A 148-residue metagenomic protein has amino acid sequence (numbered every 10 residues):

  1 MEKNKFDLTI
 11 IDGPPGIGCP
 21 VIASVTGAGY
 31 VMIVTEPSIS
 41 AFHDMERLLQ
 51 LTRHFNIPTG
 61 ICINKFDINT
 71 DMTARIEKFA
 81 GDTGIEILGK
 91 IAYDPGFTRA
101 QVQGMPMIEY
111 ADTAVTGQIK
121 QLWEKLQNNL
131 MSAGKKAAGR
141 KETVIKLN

Functional and structural regions predicted by a protein language model:
M1-V21: Switch II (G3) loop of P-loop NTPases
K5, T26-G27: Alpha-helix C-terminal capping/helix-to-coil transition sites in glycosyltransferase folds
I11, I33, I61-I63: Structural beta-sheet core signal
D12, M45, I91: Residue-level signature of catalytic and energy-coupling elements of molecular machines, predominantly ATP/GTP-dependent
V21-I22, M45-E46, T73-A74: Conserved strand-to-helix beginnings and helix N-cap segments that scaffold or border functional pockets
G27-E46, D67-T70: Conserved Switch II/interswitch segment of TRAFAC-class P-loop GTPases
L51-N148: C-terminal lobe/tail of nucleotide-utilizing enzymes
